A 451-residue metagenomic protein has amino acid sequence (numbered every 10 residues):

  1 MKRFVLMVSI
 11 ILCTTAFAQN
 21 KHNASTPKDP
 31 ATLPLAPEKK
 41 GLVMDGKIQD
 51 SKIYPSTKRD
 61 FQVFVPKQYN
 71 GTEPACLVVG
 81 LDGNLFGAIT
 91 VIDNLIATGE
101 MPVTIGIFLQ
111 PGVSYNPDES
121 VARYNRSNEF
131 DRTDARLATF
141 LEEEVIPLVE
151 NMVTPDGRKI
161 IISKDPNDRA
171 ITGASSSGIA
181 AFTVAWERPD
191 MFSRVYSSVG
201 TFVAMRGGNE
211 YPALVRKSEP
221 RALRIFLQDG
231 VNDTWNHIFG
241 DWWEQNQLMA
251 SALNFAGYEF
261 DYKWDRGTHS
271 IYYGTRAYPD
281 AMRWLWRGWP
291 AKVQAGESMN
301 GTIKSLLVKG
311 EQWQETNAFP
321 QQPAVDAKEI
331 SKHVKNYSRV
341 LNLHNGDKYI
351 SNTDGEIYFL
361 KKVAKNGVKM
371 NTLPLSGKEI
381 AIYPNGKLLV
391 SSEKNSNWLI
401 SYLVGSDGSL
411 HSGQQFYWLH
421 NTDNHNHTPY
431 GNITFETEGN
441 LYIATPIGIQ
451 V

Functional and structural regions predicted by a protein language model:
M1-K21: Bacterial Sec-dependent N-terminal signal peptides
Q19-A295: Non-catalytic cap/lid and distal C-terminal segments of serine-dependent acyl enzymes
Q294-Q314, L360-V363, G408-L410: Blade/loop signatures of beta-propeller domains
Q314-N317, K369-T372, S409-W418: Beta-propeller fold detector
F319-E329, N336-E356, M370-L389, L419-A444: Beta-rich, blade/repeat-based domains predominating in secreted/periplasmic proteins but also intracellular
A324, E356-L360, S396-L399, I449-Q450: Structural signal for beta-propeller blades
I330-N336, Y358-V368, V451: Surface-exposed loop/turn elements that mediate protein-protein interactions on large endomembrane-trafficking
P384-N385, S391-N421: Histidine/lysine/aspartate-rich catalytic loop segments that bind and position anionic ligands
